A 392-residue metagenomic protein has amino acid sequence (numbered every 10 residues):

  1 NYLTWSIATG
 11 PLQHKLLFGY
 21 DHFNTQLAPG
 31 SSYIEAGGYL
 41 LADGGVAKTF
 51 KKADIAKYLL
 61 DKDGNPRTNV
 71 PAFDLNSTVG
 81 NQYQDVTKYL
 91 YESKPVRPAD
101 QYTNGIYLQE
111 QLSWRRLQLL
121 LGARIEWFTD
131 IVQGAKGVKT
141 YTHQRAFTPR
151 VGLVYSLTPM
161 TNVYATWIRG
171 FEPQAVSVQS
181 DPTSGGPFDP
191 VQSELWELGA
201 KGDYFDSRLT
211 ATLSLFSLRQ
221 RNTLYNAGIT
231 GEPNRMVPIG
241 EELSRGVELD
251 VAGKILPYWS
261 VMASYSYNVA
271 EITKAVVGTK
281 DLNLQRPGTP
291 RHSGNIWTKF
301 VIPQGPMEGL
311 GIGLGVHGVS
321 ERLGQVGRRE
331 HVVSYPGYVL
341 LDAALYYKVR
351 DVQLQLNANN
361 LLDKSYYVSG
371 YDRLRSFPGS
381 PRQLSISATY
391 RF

Functional and structural regions predicted by a protein language model:
N1-W5, I106-L112, V151-Y155, L198-G202 (+7 more regions): Residues on the lipid-exposed face of transmembrane beta-strands in outer-membrane beta-barrel proteins
T4, A8-L12, W114-L117, T158-M160 (+9 more regions): Outer-membrane beta-barrel channels and translocator barrels
P11-I34, G38-D43, P95-Q220, K299: Structural signature of Gram-negative outer-membrane beta-barrels, strongest in the C-terminal barrel of TonB-dependent
Q13-L16, A165, W196, R286-F392: Conserved C-terminal beta-signal and adjacent last beta-strands/turns of outer-membrane beta-barrel proteins
G30-K94, Y225, T230-P238: Surface-exposed loop/turn segments flanking beta-strands in extracellular/periplasmic regions
V96-Y102, G137-R145, S184-Q192, P233 (+4 more regions): Replace "Gram-negative outer membrane beta-barrel proteins" with "bacterial and organellar outer membrane beta-barrel
Q101-Y107, A146-P149, S193-G199, E242-D250 (+4 more regions): Transmembrane beta-barrel architecture of outer-membrane proteins
R116, S217-R219, P238-V326, L362 (+1 more regions): Gram-negative outer-membrane beta-barrel transporters
